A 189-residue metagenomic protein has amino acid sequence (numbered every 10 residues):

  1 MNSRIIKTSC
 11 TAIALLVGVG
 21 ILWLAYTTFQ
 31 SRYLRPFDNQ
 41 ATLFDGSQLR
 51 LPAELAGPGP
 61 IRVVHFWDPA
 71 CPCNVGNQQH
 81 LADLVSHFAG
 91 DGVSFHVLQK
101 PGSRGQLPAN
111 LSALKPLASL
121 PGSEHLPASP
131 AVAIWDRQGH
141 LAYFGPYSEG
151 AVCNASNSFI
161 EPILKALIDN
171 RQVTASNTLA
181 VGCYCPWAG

Functional and structural regions predicted by a protein language model:
M1-S47: N-terminal targeting signals for export/organelle localization
F37-L55, D83-F88, C185: Intrinsically disordered, low-complexity terminal tails/loops enriched in metal-binding residues
L49-R50, I61, Q78-Q99: Conserved helix-turn-beta segment immediately C-terminal to the redox Cys motif in thioredoxin-like folds
E54-V75, L81, L164: Short active-site neighborhood of thiol/selenol oxidoreductases, capturing the structured segment around
S86-G90, H140, K165-Q172: Sec-exported extracytoplasmic/periplasmic mature domains
Q99-G105: Short, polar loop motifs at secondary-structure junctions
L107-P146: Short, internal strand/loop/helix patches that form the active-site neighborhood or redox-interaction surface
Y147-G189: Thiol-/selenol-based redox modules, centered on thioredoxin-like and closely related oxidoreductase domains
